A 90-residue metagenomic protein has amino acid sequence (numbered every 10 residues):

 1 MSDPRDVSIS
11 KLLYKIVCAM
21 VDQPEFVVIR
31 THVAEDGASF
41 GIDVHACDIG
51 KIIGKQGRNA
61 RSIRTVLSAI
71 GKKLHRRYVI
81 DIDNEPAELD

Functional and structural regions predicted by a protein language model:
M1-I49, R61-D90: RNA-contacting regions in translation and RNA-metabolism proteins, encompassing KH/S1 modules where present
I53-G57: Glycine-centered tight-turn and secondary-structure capping sites
